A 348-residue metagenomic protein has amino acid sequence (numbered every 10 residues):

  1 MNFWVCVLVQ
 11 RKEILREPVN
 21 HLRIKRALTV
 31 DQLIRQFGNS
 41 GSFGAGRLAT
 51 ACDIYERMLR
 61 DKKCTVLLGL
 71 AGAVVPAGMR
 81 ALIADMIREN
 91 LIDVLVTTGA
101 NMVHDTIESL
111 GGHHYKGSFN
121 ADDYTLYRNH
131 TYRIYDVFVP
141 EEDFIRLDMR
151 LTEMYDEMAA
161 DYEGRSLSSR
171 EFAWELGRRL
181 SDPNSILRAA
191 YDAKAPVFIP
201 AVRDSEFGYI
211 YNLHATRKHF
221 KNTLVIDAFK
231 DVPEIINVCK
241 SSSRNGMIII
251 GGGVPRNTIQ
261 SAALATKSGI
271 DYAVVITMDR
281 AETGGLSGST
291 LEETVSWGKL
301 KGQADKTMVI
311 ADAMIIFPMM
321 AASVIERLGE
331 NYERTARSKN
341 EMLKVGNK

Functional and structural regions predicted by a protein language model:
V7-C52, E56-L59: N-terminal glycine-rich anion-binding loop in soluble enzyme alpha/beta folds
I14, G46, R244, V254-P255 (+1 more regions): C-terminal functional extensions of proteins
G41-A84: Active-site-flanking structural segment that lines cofactor/substrate pockets
C52-T65, A189-Y191, N237-R244: Glycine-rich phosphate/diphosphate-binding loops that line cofactor/substrate pockets in enzymes
V66-V75, L95, F198-V202, T223-A263 (+1 more regions): Glycine-rich anion-binding loop/nest that anchors nucleotide
G78-A81, T106-G112, G208-L213, I259-A262 (+1 more regions): Short acidic, glycine/serine/threonine-rich loops at helix termini
M79, I83-D148: A generic, well-ordered mixed alpha/beta core segment in the N-terminal half of proteins
T125-F207: Ligand-binding beta-strand-loop-alpha-helix segment within the catalytic cores of soluble metabolic enzymes
